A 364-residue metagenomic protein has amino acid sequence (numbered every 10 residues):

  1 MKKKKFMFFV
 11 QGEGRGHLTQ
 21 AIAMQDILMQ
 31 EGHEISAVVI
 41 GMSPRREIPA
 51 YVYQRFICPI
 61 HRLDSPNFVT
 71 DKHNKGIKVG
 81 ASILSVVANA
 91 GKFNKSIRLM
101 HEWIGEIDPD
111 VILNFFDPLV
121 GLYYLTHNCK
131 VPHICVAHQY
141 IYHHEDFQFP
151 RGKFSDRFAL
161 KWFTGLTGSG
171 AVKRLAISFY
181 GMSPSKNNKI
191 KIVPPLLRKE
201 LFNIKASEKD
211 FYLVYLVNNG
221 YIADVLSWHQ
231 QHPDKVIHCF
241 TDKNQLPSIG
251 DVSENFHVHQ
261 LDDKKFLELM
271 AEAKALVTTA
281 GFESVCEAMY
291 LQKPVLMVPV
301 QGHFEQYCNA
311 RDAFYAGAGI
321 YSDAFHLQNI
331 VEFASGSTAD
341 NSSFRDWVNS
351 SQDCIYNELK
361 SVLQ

Functional and structural regions predicted by a protein language model:
K3-K4, G12, Q30-E31, I35-A88: Conserved nucleotide-sugar phosphate-binding/catalytic loop shared by glycosyltransferases and other
V10-I22: A short, glycine/small-residue-rich beta-strand->loop->alpha-helix junction that serves as a flexible
V52, H101-V111, G121-I134: Glycosyltransferases and closely related glycan-assembly transferases that use nucleotide-activated donors
K75-V111, P118-L119: Conserved nucleotide-sugar donor-binding subdomain of glycosyltransferases
I112-F115, E268-C308: A donor-sugar binding/catalytic signature common to diverse glycosyltransferases and related nucleotide-sugar
H127, V131-I192: Active-site-proximal region of nucleotide-activated glycan assembly enzymes, centered on histidine/acidic-rich loops
L166-K173, Y180, G317-Q364: Leloir-type glycosyltransferase catalytic cores
L196-E272: Donor-nucleotide binding loops and adjacent catalytic segments primarily of GT-B fold Leloir glycosyltransferases
